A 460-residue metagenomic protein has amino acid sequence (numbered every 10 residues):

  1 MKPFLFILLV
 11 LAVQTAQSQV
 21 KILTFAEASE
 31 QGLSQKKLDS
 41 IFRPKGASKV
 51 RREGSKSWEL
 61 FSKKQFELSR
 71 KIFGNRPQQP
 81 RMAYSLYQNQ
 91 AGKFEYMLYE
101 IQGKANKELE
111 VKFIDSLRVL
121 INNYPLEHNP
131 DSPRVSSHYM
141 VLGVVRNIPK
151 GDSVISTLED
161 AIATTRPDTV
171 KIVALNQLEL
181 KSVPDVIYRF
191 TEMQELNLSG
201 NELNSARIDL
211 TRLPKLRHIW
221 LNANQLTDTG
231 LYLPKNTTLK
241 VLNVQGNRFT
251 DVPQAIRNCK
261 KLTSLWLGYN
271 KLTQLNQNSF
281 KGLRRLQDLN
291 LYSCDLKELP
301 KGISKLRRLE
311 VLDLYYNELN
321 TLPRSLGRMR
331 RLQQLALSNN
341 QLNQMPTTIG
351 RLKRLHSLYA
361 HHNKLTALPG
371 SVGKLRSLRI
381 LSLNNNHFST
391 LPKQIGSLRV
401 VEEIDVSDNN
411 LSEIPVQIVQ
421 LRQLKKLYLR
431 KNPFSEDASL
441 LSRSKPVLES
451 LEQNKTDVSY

Functional and structural regions predicted by a protein language model:
M1-F25, T157-L158, W220, N243 (+2 more regions): Bacterial Sec-dependent N-terminal signal peptides
Q19-T157, T164, N236, A255-N258 (+2 more regions): Charge-biased low-complexity segments
G151-I155, A163-N204: LRR N-terminal entry segment and analogous cap-like coil->beta motifs
A161, V183-D185, A206-D209, D228-L233 (+9 more regions): The feature encodes a structural signal of leucine-rich repeats
P167, Y188-M193, T211-L216, P234-L239 (+9 more regions): Leucine-rich repeat
K171-L175, L196-L198, R217-L221, L239-V244 (+8 more regions): Conserved hydrophobic beta-strand positions in leucine-rich repeat
L178, N201, N224, N247 (+8 more regions): Consensus "Asn ladder" position of solenoid repeat domains
N410-Y460: Leucine-rich solenoid repeat scaffolds
